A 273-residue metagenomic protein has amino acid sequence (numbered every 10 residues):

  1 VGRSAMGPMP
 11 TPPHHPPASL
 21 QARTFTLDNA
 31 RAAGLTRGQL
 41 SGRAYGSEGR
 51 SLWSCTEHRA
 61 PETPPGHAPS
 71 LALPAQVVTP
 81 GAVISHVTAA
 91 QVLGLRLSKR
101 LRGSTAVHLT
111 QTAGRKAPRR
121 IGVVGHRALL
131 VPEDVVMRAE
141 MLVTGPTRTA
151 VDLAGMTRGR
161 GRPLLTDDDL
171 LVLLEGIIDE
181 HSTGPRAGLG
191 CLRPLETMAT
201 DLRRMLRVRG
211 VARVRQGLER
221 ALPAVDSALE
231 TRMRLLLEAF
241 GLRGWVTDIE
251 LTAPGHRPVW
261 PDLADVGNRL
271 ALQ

Functional and structural regions predicted by a protein language model:
V1-G210: Short gly/ser-rich loop at a beta-strand->alpha-helix junction or flexible surface loop bordering the NTP-binding
V1-T11, A18, N29, H181-Q273: Surface segments flanking catalytic/ligand-binding clefts of nucleic-acid enzymes
